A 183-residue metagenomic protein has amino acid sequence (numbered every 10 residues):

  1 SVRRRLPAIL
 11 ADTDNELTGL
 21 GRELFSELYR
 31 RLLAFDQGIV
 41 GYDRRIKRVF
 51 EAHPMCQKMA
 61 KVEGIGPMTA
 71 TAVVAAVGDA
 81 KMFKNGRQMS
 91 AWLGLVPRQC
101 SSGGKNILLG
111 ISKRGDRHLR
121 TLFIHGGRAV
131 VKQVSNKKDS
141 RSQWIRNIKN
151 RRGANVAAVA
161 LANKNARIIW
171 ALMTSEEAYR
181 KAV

Functional and structural regions predicted by a protein language model:
S1-C56: Glycine-rich, often acidic, oxyanion-interacting loops/wings at catalytic, nucleic-acid, or phospho-protein interfaces
S1-N15, K81, L93, K105-N106 (+1 more regions): HhH-family (HhH-GPD) DNA N-glycosylase catalytic core used in base-excision repair
T18-Y29, V49-A52, E63, L109-K113 (+1 more regions): Conserved phosphate/pyrophosphate-binding and hydrolysis machinery centered on Walker-type P-loop NTPases, extending
F35, F123, N165: A residue-level signal for conserved active-site and pocket-lining positions in enzyme catalytic cores
G38, Y42-R45, V49, A76 (+3 more regions): Generic, well-ordered alpha-helical scaffold segments in large soluble proteins
K58-N150, A154: Phosphate-backbone recognition surface of nucleic-acid-processing proteins
G104, S135, S142-V183: Low-complexity, acidic/Ser/Thr- and charged residue-rich accessory regions of DNA metabolism proteins
